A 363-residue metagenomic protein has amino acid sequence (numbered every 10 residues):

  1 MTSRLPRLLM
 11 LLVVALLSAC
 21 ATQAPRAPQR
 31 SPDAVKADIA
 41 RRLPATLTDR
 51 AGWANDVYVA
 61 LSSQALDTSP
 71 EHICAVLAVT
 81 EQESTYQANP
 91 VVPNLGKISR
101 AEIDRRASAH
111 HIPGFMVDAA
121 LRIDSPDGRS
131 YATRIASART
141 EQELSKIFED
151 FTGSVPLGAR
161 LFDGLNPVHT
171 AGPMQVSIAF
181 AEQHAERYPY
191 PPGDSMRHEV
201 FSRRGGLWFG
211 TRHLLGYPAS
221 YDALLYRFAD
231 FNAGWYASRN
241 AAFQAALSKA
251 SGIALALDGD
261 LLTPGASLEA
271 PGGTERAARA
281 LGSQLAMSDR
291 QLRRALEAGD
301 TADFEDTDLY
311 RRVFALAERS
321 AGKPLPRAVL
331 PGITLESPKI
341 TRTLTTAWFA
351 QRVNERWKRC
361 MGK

Functional and structural regions predicted by a protein language model:
M1-R4, L17-K363: Cell-wall glycan-active module
L9-A19: Bacterial N-terminal signal peptides
